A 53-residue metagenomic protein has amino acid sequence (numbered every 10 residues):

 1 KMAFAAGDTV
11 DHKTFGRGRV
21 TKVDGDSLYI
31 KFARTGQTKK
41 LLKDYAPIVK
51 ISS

Functional and structural regions predicted by a protein language model:
K1-T14: Mixed-charge, Lys/Arg-rich low-complexity intrinsically disordered regions
F4-A5, D24-D26: A short, compositionally biased
G16-V23: Short beta-strand-centered aromatic/proline hotspots
L28-I48: A short macromolecule-binding patch
S52-S53: Compositionally biased alpha-helical segments
